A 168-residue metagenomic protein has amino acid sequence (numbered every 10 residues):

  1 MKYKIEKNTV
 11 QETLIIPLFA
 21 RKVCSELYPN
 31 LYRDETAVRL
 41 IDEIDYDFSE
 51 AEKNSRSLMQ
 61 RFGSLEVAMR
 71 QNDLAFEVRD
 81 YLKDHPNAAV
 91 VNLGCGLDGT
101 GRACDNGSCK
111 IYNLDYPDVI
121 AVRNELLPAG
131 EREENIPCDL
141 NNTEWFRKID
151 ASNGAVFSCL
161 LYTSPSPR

Functional and structural regions predicted by a protein language model:
M1-V91, C95-C138, T143-N153: Rossmann-like AdoMet
S158: A conserved beta-strand element that flanks and buttresses the S-adenosyl-L-methionine
Y162-R168: Conserved small/polar residues in nucleotide/adenosyl-binding loops
